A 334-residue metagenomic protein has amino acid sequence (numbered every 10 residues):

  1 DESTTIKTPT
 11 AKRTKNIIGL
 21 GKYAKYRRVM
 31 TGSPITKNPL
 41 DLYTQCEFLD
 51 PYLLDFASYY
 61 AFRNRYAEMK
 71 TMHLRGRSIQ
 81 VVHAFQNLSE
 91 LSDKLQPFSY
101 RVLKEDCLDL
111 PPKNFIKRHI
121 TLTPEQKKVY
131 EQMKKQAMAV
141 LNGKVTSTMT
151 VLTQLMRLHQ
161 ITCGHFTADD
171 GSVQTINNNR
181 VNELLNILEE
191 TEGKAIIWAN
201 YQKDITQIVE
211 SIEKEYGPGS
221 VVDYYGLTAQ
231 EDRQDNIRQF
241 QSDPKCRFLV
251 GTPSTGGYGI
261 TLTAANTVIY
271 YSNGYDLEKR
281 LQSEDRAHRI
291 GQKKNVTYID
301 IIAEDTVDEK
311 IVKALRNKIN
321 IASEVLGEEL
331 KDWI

Functional and structural regions predicted by a protein language model:
D1-E2: Walker B catalytic acidic pair
T5-T8, R289: Residues immediately C-terminal
T14-D106, Q292-N295: Conserved P-loop NTPase motor "coupling/switch" region that bridges the ATPase
Y23-Y26, D41-T44, K113-F115, G217-S220 (+2 more regions): Short glycine-/polar-rich loops that comprise or flank the Walker A/P-loop and associated switch/sensor motifs
S33-K37, A67, P124-K127, Q202-D204 (+5 more regions): Conserved nucleotide-binding/hydrolysis micro-motifs of P-loop NTPases
K37-P39, I205-V209, R233-I237, R247-S272 (+1 more regions): SF2 helicase motor core recognition
D109-I260, L326-I334: Conserved Helicase C-terminal RecA-like lobe
Y275-I334: A conserved SF2-helicase RecA2
